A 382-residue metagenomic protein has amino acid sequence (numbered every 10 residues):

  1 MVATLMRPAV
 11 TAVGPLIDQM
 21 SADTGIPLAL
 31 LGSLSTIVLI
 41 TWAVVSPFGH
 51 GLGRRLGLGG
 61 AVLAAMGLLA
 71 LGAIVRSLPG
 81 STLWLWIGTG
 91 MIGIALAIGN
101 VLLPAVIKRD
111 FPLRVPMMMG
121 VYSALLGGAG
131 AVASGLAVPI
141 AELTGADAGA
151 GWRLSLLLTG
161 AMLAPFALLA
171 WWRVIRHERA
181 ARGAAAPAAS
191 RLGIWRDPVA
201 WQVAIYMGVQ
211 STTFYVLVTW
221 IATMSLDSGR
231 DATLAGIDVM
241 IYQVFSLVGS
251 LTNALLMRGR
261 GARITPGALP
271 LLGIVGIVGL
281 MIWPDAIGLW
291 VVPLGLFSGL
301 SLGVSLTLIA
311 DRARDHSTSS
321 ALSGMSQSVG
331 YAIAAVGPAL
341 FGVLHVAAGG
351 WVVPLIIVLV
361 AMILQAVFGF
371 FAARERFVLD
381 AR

Functional and structural regions predicted by a protein language model:
V13-G14, P198-S250: Extracytoplasmic gate region of multi-pass secondary transporters
G25, G57, L78-L83, P112 (+1 more regions): Helix-breaking motifs and short loop linkers at transmembrane-helix boundaries and internal kinks in secondary membrane
V44-L83: Conserved MFS/SLC helix-loop-helix module at the cytosolic interface between two early adjacent transmembrane helices
G59-V62, R263-G267: Primarily marks hydrophobic transmembrane alpha-helices of the MFS/SLC 12-helix fold
T82, L113-I175: Helix-loop-helix hairpin linking two adjacent transmembrane segments in secondary transporters
G88-A124: Cytoplasmic helix-loop-helix junction between adjacent transmembrane helices in 12-TM secondary transporters
I175-V203: Juxtamembrane intracellular "pre-TM" segments in multi-pass secondary transporters
H316-W351, V358: A late C-terminal transmembrane helix in Major Facilitator Superfamily
